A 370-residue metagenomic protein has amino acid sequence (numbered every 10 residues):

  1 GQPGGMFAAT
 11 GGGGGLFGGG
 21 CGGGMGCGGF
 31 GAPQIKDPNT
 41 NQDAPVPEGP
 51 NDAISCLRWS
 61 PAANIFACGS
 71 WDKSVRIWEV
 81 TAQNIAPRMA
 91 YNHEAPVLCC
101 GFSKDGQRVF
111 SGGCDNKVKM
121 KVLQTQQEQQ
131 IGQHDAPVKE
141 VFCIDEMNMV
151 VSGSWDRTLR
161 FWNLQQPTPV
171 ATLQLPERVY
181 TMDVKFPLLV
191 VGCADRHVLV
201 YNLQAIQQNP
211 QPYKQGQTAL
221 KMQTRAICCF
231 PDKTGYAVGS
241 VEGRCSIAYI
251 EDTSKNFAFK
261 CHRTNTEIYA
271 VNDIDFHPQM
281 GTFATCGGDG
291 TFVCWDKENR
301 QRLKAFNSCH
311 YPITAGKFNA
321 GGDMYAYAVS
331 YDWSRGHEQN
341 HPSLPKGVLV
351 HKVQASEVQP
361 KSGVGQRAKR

Functional and structural regions predicted by a protein language model:
G1-R370: WD40-repeat beta-propeller superdomains and closely related acidic/aromatic-rich repeat-like regions
